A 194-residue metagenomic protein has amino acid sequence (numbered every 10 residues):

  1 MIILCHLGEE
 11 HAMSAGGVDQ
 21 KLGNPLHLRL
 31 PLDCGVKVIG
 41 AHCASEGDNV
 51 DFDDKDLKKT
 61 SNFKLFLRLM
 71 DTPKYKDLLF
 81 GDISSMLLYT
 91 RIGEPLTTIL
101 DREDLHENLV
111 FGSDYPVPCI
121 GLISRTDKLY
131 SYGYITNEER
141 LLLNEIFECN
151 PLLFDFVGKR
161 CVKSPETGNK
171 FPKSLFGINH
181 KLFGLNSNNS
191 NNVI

Functional and structural regions predicted by a protein language model:
M1-S61: Divalent metal-binding pocket/active-site signature
P31, K37-I39, E46-I194: H/E-rich (His + Asp/Glu) clusters that bind or coordinate divalent metals
